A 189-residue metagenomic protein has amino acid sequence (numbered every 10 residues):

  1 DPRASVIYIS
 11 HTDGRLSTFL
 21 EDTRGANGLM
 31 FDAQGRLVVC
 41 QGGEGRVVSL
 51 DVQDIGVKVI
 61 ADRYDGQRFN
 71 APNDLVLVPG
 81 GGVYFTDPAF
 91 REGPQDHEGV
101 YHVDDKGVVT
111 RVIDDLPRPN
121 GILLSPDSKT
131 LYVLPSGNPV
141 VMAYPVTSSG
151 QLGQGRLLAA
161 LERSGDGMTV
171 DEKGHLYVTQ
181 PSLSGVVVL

Functional and structural regions predicted by a protein language model:
D1-P2, D22-R46, D65-V83, R91 (+4 more regions): Beta-rich, blade/repeat-based domains predominating in secreted/periplasmic proteins but also intracellular
D1-T18: Beta-propeller domains
V6-Y8, R46-V48, E98-Y101, V140-M142 (+1 more regions): A short loop-to-beta-strand structural motif that recurs across blades of beta-propeller domains
H11-R15, D51-I55, V103-G107, P145-G150 (+1 more regions): Short loop/turn segments that connect beta-strands within beta-propeller blades
R15-L20, K58-D65, V108-D114, G153-A160: A short beta-strand motif characteristic of beta-propeller blades
V57, G93: A short alpha->loop->secondary-structure connector
D87, D104, I113-L116, P126 (+2 more regions): Short, structured patches in soluble enzyme cores that scaffold and shape functional sites
Y132-L158, R163-S164, M168: Anionic-ligand binding region
